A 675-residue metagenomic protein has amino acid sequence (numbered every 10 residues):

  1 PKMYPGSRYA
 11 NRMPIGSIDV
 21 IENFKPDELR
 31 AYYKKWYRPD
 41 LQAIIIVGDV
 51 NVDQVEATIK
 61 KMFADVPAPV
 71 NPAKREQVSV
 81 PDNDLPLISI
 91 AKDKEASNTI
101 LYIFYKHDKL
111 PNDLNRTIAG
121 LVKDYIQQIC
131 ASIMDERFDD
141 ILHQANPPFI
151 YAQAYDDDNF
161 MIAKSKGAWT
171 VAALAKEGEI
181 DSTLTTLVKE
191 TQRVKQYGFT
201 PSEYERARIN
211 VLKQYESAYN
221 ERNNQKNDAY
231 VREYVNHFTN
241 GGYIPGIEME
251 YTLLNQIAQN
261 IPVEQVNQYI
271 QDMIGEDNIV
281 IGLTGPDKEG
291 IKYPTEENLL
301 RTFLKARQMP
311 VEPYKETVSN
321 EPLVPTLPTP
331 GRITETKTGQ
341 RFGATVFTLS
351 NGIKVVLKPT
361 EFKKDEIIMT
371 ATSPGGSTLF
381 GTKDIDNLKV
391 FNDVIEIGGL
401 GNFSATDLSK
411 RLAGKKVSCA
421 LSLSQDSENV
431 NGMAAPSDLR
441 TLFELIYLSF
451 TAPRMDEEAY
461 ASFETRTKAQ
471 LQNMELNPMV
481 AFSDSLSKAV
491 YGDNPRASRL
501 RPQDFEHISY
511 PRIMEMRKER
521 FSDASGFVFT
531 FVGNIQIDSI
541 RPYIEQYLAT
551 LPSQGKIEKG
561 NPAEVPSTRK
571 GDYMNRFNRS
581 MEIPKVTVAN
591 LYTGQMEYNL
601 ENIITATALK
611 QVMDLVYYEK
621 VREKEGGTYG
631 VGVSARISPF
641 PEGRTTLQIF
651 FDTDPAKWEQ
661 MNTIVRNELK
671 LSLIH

Functional and structural regions predicted by a protein language model:
P1, Y9-R12, G16-E28, Y32-P39 (+5 more regions): Hydrophobic, small-residue-rich alpha-helical packing segments that form membrane-like cores
P1-D19, L41-V47, S97-I118, F138-N260 (+9 more regions): M16 family metallopeptidases and their MPP-like homologs
Y33, A420-L421, R517: Conserved, carboxylate-rich catalytic/transport cores that coordinate ions
Y37, F521-S522: Flexible, low-complexity linker/tail segments at the boundary of structured domains
A43, N51-D139, H143-A145, E205-I209 (+8 more regions): Proteolytic maturation boundary segments
D456-Y460, I557: Conserved short beta-strand edge segments in small beta-sheet-based binding/regulatory domains
M613-D614: Short Ser/Thr-interspersed hydrophobic loop/turn segments at strand-loop and sheet-helix junctions that line or gate
